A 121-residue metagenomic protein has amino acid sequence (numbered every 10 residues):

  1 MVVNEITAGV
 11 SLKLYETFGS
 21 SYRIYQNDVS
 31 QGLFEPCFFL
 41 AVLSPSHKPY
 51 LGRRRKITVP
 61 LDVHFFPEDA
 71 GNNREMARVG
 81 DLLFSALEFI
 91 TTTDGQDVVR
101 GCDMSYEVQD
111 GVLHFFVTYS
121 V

Functional and structural regions predicted by a protein language model:
M1-Y25, P45-V121: Charged, amphipathic alpha-helical segments and their flanking helix caps
Y25-F34: Short acidic low-complexity segments
E35-L43: A short, hydrophobic beta-strand-centered structural micro-motif
